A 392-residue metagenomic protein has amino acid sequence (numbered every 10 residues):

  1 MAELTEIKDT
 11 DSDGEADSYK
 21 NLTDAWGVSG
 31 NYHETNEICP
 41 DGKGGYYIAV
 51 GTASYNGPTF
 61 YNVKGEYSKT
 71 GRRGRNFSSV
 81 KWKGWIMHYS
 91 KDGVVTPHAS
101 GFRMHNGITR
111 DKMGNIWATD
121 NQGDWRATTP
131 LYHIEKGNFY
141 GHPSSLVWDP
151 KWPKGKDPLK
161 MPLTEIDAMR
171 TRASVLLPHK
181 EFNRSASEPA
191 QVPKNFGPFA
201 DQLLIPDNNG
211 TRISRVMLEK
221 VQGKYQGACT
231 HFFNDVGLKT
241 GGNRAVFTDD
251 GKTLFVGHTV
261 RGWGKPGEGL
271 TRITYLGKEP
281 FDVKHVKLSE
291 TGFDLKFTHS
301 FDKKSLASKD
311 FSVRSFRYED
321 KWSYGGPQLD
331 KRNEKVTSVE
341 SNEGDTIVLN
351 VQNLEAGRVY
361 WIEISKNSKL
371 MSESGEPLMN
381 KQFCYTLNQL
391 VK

Functional and structural regions predicted by a protein language model:
M1-P280, G292, K303: Beta-propeller domains with acidic blade repeats across secreted/periplasmic ectodomains and cytosolic WD/CNH propellers
I205-D207, H299, N353: Non-cytosolic beta-sheet module surface loops
T248, K287-S289, E340-E343: Blade-terminus and WD-like Trp-Asp/Gly-His loop motifs, strongest in beta-propeller folds
G262, G277-H285, D302, E355 (+1 more regions): Acidic, Ser/Thr/Gly/Pro-rich low-complexity segments and short DxT(G/T)-type signature motifs
L270, L349, L370: Hydrophobic, well-ordered secondary-structure elements that form the walls of internal hydrophobic environments
F293-F297, L349-V351: Short, well-ordered beta-strand segments enriched in hydrophobic/aromatic residues
K296-S338, E363, S368-E373, K381-C384: Short, surface-exposed alpha-helix to beta-strand junction/turn motifs within ectodomains of secreted and cell-envelope
N342-R358: A surface-exposed beta-strand-loop module
